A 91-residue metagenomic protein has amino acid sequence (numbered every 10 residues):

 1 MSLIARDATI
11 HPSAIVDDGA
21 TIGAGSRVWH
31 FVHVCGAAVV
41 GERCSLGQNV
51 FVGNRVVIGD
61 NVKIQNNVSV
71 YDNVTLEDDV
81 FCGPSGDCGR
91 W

Functional and structural regions predicted by a protein language model:
S2-I4: Glycine-rich adenosyl-nucleotide cofactor-binding module
R6, H11-P12, D17-D18, G23-A24 (+11 more regions): Left-handed beta-helix
